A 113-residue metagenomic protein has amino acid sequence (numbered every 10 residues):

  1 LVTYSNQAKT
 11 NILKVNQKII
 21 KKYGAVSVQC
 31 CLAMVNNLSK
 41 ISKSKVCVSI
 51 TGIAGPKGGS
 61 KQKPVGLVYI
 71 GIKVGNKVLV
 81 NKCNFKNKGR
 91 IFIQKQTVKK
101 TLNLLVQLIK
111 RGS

Functional and structural regions predicted by a protein language model:
L1-S113: Short alpha-helical segments enriched in small residues
